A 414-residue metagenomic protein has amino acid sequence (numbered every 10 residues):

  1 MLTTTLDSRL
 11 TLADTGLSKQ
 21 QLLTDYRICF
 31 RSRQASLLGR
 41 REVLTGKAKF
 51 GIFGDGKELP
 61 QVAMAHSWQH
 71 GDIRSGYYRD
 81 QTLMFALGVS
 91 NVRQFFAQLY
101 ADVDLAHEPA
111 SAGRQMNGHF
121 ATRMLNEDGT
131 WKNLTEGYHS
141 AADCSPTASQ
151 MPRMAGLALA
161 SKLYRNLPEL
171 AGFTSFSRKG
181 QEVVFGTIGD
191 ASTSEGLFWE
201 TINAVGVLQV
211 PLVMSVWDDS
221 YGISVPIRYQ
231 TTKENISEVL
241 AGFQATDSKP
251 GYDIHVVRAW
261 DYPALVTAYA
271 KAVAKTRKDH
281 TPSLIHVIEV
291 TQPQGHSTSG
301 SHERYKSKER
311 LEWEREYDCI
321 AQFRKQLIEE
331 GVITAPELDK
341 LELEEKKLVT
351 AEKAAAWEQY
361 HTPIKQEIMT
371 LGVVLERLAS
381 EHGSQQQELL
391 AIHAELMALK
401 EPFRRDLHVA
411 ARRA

Functional and structural regions predicted by a protein language model:
M1-P60, H66, Q292-A414: Conserved acidic/glycine
Q34, R40-S215, S220-G222, P226-Q244 (+1 more regions): Cofactor-binding active-site loop characterized by glycine-rich and histidine/acidic residues
P152, K162-R165, F173-E182, K233-K271 (+1 more regions): Conserved thiamine diphosphate
F198-T201, T267-A274: Glycine-rich, charged/polar anion/phosphate-binding loops that engage phosphate groups from diverse ligands
S220, T291-Q292: Conserved nucleotide-binding/hydrolysis micro-motifs of P-loop NTPases
A274-T281: Long, amphipathic alpha-helical stalk/connector segments used for oligomerization, subunit docking, or mechanical
